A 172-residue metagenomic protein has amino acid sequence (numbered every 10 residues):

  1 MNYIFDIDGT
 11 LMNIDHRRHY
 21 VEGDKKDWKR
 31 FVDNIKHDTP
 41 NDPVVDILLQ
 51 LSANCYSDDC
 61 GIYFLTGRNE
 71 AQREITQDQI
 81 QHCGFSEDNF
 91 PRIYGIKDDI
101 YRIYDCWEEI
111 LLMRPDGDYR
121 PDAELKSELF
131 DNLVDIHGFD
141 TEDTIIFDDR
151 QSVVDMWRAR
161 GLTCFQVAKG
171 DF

Functional and structural regions predicted by a protein language model:
M1-G117: Alpha-helical substrate-recognition element adjacent to the catalytic core
S57-D59, L133-E142: Glycine-rich phosphate-binding loop signature in dinucleotide/nucleotide-binding domains
R68-Q72, Y119-R120, I146, R150-V153: Acidic, metal-coordinating catalytic cores used for nucleic-acid/nucleotide bond scission and strand-transfer chemistry
T76-S86, L133, D155-G161: Short, aromatic/basic amphipathic alpha-helical patches
D98-Y101, D116-D122, S152, D171-F172: A short acidic, often aromatic-flanked loop/helix-cap motif at beta-alpha or helix-coil junctions that lines enzyme
P121-I136: Short loop-to-alpha-helix "cap/lid" segments that border enzyme active sites across diverse enzyme classes
F130, T141-F172: Acidic, Mg2+-coordinating phosphoryl-transfer loop and its flanking beta/alpha structural elements, shared across
